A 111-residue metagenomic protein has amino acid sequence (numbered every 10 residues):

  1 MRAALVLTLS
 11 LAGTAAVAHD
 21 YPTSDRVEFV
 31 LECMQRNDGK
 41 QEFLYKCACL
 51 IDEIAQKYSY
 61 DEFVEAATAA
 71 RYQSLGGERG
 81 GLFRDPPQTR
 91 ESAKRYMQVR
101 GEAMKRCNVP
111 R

Functional and structural regions predicted by a protein language model:
M1-T8: Sec-dependent signal peptide recognition, specifically the positively charged N-region followed immediately by
G13-A15: N-terminal signal peptide c-region/cleavage motif recognized by signal peptidases
S24-L75: Short N-proximal segments of mature Sec-exported proteins
I54-R111: Compact alpha-helical subdomains of small soluble proteins
